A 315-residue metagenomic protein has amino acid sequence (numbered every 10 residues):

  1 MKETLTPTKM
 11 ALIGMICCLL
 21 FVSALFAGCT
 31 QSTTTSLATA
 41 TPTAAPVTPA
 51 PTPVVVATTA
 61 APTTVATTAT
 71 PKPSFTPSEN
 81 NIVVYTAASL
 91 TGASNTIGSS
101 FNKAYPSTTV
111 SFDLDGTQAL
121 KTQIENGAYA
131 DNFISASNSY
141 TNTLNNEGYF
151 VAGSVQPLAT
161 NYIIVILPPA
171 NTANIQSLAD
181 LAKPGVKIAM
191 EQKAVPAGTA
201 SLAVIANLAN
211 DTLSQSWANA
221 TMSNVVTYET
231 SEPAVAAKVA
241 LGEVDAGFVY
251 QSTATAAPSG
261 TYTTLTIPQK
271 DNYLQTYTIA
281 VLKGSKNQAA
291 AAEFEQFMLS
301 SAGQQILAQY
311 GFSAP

Functional and structural regions predicted by a protein language model:
M1-P7: N-terminal secretory signal peptides that target proteins for export/translocation
K9-S32: Sec-dependent N-terminal signal peptides of Gram-positive bacterial secreted proteins and lipoproteins
Q31, L37-Y105, T109, Q118 (+5 more regions): Exported/periplasmic ABC-transporter solute-binding proteins
A128-A136: Short, structured active-site "lid" loops
E147-S154: A short, gly/pro- and small-residue-rich
S154-I163: Short, glycine-/small- and polar/acidic-enriched structural segments that line small-molecule recognition paths
